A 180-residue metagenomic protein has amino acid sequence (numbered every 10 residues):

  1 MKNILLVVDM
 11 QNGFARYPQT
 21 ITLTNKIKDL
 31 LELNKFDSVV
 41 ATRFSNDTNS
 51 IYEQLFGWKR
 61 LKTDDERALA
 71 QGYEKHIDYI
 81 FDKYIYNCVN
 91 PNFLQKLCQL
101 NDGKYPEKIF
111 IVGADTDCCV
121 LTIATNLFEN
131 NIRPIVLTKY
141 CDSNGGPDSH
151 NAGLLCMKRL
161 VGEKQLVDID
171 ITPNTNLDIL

Functional and structural regions predicted by a protein language model:
I4, G13, W58-L180: Active-site-adjacent betaalpha module
L6-V8: Short hydrophobic beta-strand that contains or immediately precedes a catalytic carboxylate
Q11-P18: Short acidic, Gly/Ser-rich segments with clustered Asp/Glu that frequently serve as metal-coordination loops in enzyme
P18-F36: …and closely analogous acidic/polar surface helices at protein-protein or active-site interfaces in A-domain-like
P18-T20, E53, I123-T125: Short amphipathic alpha-helical segments
T24, N49-I51, G146-P147: Short Asp/Glu-rich motifs
N34-S50: Von Willebrand factor
D47-R60: A short secondary-structure junction motif
